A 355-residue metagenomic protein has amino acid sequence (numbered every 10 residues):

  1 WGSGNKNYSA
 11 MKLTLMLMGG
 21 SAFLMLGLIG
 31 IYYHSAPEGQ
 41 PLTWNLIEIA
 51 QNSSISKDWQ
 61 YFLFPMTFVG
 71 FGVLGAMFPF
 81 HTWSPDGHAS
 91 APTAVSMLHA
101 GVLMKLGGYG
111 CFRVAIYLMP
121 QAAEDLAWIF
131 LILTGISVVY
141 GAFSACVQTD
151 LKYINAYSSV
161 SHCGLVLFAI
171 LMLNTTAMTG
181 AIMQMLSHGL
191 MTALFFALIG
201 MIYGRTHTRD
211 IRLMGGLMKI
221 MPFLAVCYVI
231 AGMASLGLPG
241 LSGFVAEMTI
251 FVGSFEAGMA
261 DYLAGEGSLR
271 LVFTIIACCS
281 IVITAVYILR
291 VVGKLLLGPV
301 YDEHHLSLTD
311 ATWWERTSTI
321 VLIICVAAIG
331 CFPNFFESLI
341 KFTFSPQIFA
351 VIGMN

Functional and structural regions predicted by a protein language model:
W1-K294: Hydrophobic transmembrane alpha-helices and their helix-loop junctions in integral membrane proteins
A91, K219-F223, I288-N355: Cytoplasmic/organellar membrane-interface segments at the starts of transmembrane helices in multi-pass inner-membrane
